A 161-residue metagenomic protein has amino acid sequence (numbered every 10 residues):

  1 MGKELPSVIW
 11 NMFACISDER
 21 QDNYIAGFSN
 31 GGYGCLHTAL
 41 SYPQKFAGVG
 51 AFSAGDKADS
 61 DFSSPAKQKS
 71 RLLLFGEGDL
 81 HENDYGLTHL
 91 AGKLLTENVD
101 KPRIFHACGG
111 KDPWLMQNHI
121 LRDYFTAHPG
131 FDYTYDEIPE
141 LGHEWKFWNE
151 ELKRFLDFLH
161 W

Functional and structural regions predicted by a protein language model:
G2-W161: Non-catalytic cap/lid and distal C-terminal segments of serine-dependent acyl enzymes
